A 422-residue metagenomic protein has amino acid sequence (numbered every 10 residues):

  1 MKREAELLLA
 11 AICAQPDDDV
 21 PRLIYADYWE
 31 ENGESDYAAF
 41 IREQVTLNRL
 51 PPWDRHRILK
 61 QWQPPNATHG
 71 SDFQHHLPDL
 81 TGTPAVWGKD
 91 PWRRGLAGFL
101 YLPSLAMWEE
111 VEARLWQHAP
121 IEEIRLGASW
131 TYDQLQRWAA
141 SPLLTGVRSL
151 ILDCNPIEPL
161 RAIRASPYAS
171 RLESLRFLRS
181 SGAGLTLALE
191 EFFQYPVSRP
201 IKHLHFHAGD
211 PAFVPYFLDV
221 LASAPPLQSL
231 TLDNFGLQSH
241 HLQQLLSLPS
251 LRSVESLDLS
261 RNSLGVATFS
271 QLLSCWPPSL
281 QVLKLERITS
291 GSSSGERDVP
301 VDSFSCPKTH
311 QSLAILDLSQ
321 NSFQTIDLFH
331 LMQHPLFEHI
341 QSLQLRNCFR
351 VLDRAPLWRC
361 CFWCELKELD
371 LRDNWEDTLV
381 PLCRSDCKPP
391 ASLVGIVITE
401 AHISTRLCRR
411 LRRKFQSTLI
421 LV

Functional and structural regions predicted by a protein language model:
M1-I24, E30-E31, S35-R148, A222: Long, highly charged low-complexity segments
A39-P51, L187-A188, T268, W276 (+2 more regions): Long amphipathic alpha-helical scaffold regions
T83, A106-R114, T131-A140, P156-A165 (+9 more regions): Leucine-rich repeat
L96, W116-E123, P142-S149, P167-S174 (+9 more regions): Leucine-rich repeat
L96-M107, I124-Q134, S149-E158, S174-G184 (+9 more regions): Concave beta-strand-loop units of leucine-rich repeat
L178-S180, S198, S223, I288 (+4 more regions): Intrinsically disordered, low-complexity linker/propeptide segments enriched in Ser/Thr/Gly/Pro and acidic residues
A224, I288, P307-H310, H334 (+4 more regions): Short, structured coil/turn linkers that connect adjacent secondary-structure elements
L343, A355-V422: Leucine-rich solenoid repeat modules
